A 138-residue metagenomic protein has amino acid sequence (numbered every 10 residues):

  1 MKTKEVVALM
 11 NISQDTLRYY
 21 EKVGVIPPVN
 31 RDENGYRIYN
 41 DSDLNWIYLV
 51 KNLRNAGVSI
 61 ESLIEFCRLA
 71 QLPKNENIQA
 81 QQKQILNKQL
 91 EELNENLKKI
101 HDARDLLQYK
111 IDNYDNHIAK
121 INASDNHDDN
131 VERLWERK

Functional and structural regions predicted by a protein language model:
M1-S13: Polyanion-binding surface elements
K2-E5, P27, D41-K138: Arg/Lys-rich, alpha-helical DNA-contact motif
V6-V7, Y20, Y39: Append "Primarily bacterial transcriptional regulators
Y20, E33, F66: Residue-level "edge-of-site" marker
G24: Glycine-centered, phosphate/nucleic-acid-interacting loop/turn motifs that mediate DNA/RNA or nucleotide
P27-N34: Beta-hairpin "wing" of winged helix-turn-helix
N34-D41: Minor-groove-contacting beta-hairpin "wing" of winged helix-turn-helix DNA-binding domains
